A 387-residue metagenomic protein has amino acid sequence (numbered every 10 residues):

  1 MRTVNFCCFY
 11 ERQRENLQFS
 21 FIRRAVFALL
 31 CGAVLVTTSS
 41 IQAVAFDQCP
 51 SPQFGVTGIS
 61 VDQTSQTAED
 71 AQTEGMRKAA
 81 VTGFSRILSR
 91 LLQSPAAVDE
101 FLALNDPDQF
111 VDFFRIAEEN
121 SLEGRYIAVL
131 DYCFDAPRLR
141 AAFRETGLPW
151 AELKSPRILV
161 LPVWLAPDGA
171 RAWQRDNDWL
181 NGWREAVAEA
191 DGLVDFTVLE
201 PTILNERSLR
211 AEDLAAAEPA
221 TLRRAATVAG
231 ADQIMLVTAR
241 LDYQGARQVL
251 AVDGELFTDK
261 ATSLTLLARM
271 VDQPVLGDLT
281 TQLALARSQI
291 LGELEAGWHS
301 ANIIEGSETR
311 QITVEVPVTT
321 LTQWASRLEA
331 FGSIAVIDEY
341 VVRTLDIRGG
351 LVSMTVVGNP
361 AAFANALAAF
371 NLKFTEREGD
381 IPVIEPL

Functional and structural regions predicted by a protein language model:
A25-T38: Bacterial N-terminal signal peptides
G55-G58, A229-L283, A362-A364, I384-L387: Amphipathic beta-strand/beta-sheet edge segments enriched in Tyr/Trp
I59-A103, A217, T221, T281-E293 (+1 more regions): Short, well-ordered alpha-helical segments
M76-D99, P156, V160-A217, R327 (+2 more regions): N-terminal segment of the mature soluble domain
L92, A96-P162, A172-D178, A215: Signal peptide-directed extracytoplasmic domains
D108-N120, E200, D213-A246, D253 (+2 more regions): A short, hydrophobic beta-strand-centered structural micro-motif
W164-A170, V187, M270-G277, T281-T320: Acidic, glycine-rich low-complexity/disordered segments
L266-L276, L285-Q289, R310-L387: C-terminal soluble interaction/assembly domains
